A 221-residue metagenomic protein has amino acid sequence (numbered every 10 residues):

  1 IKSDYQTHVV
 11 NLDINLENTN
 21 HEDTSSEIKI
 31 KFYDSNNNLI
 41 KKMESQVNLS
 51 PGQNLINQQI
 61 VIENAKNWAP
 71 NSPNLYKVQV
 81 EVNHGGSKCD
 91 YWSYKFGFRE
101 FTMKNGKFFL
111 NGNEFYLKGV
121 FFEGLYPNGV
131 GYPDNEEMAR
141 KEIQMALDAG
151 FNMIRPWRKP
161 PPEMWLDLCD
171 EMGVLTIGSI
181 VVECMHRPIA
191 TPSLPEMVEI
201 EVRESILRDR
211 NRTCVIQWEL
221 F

Functional and structural regions predicted by a protein language model:
I1-E163, L168, M172-G173, E201 (+1 more regions): Secreted/periplasmic carbohydrate-active enzymes, especially glycoside hydrolases
I60-V61, H186-A190: Short amphipathic alpha-helical segments at helix-loop
D134, A190-M197: Alpha-helix N-cap and loop-to-helix initiation/capping positions
K159, V181, L220: An acidic- and aromatic-residue-enriched active-site/binding cleft used to recognize and process polar
L166-L168, P188-P192: Short secondary-structure transition/capping segments
T176-G178: Hydrophobic residues in well-ordered beta-strands that form the structural core
I180-H186: Short, acidic/turn-prone active-site loops that include or flank metal/cofactor- and phosphate-binding residues
V202-F221: Active-site groove signature of glycoside hydrolases
